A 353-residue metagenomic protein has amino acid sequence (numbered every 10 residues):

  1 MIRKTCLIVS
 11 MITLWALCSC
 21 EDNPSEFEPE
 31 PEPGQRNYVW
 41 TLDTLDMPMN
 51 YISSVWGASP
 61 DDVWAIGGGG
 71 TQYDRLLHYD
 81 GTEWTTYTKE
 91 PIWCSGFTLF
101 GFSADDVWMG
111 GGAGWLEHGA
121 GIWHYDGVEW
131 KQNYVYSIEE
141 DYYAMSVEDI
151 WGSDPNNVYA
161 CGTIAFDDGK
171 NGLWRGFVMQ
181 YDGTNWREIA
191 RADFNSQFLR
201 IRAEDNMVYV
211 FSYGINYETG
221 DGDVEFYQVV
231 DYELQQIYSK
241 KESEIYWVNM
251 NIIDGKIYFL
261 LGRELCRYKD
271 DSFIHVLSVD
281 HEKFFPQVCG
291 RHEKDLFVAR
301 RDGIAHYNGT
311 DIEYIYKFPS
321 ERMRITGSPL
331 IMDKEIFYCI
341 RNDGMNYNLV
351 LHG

Functional and structural regions predicted by a protein language model:
M1-S19: Sec-dependent bacterial lipoprotein signal peptides
C20-G353: Residue-level hotspots at or immediately adjacent to binding/recognition sites across diverse folds
